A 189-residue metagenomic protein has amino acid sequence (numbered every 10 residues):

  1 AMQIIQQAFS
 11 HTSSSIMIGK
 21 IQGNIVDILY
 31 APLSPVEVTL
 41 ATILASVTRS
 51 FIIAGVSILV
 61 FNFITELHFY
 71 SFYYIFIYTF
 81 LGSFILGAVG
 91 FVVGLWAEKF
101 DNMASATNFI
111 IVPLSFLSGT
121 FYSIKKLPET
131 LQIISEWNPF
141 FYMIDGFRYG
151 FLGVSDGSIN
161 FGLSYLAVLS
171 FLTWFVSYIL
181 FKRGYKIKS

Functional and structural regions predicted by a protein language model:
A1-F61, G90, F109, S115: Hydrophobic alpha-helical transmembrane segments of multi-pass membrane transport proteins
A1-Q6, F80, W96, A106-L117 (+1 more regions): Hydrophobic transmembrane alpha-helices
M2, I18, N62, E66 (+5 more regions): Transmembrane helix-loop junction
A8-S15, A88-L95, K126, T130-I133: Membrane-spanning helices that line or support transport/gating and their immediate boundary helices in channels
S14, I18, G23-Y30, E98 (+3 more regions): Short amphipathic alpha-helical coupling elements at transmembrane boundaries
P35-T107, V154-Y178: Alpha-helical transmembrane segments and their short interhelical loops
T65, S115-L172: Membrane-interfacial helix-loop-helix junctions in multi-pass membrane proteins
F181-S189: Short cytosolic juxtamembrane segments of multi-pass membrane proteins
